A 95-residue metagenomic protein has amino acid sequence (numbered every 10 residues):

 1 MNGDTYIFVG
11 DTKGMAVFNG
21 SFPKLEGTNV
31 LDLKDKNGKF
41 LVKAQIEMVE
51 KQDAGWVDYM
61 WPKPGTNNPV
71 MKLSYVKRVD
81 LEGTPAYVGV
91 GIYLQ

Functional and structural regions predicted by a protein language model:
M1-Q95: N-terminal membrane-sensor/transducer module of prokaryotic signaling receptors
